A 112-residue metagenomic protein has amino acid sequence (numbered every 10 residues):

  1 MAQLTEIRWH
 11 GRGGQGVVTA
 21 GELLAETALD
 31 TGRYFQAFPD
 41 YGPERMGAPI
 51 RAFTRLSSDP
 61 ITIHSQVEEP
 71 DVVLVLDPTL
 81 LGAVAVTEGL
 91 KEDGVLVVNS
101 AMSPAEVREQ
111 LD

Functional and structural regions predicted by a protein language model:
M1-D112: Active-site cofactor/cluster-binding pocket
